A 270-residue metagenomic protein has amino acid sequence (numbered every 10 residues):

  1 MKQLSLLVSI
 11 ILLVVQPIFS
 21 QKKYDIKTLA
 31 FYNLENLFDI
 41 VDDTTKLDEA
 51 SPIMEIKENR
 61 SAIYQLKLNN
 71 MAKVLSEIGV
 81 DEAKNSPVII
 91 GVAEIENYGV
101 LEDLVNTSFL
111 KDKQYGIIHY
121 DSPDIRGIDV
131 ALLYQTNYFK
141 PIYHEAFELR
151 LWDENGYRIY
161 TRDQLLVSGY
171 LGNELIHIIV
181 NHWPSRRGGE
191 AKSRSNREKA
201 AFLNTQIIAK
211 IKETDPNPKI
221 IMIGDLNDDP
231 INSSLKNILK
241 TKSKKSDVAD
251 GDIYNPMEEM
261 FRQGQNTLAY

Functional and structural regions predicted by a protein language model:
M1-Y24: Bacterial Sec-dependent N-terminal signal peptides
Q21-S108, D112-Q114, I118-V130: N-terminal, active-site-proximal structural segment of metallo-dependent hydrolase catalytic domains
T28-N36, Y143, L175-S185: Active-site-proximal beta-strand elements of phosphoester/diester hydrolases
L34, I95, W183, D225-L226: Active-site metal-binding loops of divalent metal-dependent hydrolases
T45-D48, E174, I178-N196: Active-site His/acidic residue clusters
I53-Y64, S86-V92, H119-Y120, D153-N155 (+3 more regions): Second-shell loop/turn segments in exported
I95-L175, W183: Structured beta-strand-rich core segments of catalytic domains in phosphoester-bond hydrolases
R197-Y270: Metal-dependent phosphoesterases centered on the DNase I-like endonuclease/exonuclease/phosphatase
